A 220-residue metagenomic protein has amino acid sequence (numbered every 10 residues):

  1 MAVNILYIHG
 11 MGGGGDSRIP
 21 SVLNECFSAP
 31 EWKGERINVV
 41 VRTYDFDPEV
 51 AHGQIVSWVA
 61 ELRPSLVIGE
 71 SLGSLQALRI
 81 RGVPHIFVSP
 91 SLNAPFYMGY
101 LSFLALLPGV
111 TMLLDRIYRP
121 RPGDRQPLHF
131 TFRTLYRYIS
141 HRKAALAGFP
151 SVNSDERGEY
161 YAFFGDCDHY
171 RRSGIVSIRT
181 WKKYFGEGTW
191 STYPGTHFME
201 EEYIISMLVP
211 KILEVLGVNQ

Functional and structural regions predicted by a protein language model:
M1-V3, R157-G158: A short, charged/proline- and glycine-enriched loop that marks the coil->beta-strand transition at the N-terminal
A2-E61: Active-site catalytic motif of lipid deacylating hydrolases and related acyltransferases
L6-M11, I68, F163-G165: Short hydrophobic segments within beta-strands
G12, D45, G73, S91 (+1 more regions): Catalytic metal-binding/acid-base residues of hydrolase active sites
D16-N24, A77, G174-I178: Short, highly selective alpha-helical patches that border small-molecule cofactor pockets in redox/cofactor-processing
V67-L78: Gly/Ala-rich beta-loop-alpha elbow adjacent to hydrolase catalytic centers
P84-N219: The alpha/beta-hydrolase serine catalytic core
